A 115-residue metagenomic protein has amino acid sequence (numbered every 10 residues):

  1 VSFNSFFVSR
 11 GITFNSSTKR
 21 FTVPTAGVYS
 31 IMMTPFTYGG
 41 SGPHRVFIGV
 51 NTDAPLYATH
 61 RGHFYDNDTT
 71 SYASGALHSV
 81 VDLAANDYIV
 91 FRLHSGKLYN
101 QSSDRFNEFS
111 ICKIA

Functional and structural regions predicted by a protein language model:
V1-A115: Extracellular jelly-roll beta-sandwich "head" domains, especially the C-terminal globular C1q domain
